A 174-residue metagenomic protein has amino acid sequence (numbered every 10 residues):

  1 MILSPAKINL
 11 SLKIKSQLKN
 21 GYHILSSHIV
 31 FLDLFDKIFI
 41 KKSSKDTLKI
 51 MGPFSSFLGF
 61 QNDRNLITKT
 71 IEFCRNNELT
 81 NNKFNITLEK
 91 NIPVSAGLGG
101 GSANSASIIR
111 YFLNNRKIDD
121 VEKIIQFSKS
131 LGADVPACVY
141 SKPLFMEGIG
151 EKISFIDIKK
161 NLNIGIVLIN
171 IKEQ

Functional and structural regions predicted by a protein language model:
I2-T80: N-terminal beta-alpha supersecondary unit
L3-S4, N9-V30, K117-Q174: ATP-dependent small-molecule kinase catalytic core of the GHMP/sugar-kinase superfamily and closely related
L66-F73, N104-Y111, F127: Generic beta-strand or strand-like secondary-structure segments
N76-N85, Y111-L131: Phosphate-handling active-site elements
F84-A96: Short pre-catalytic strand/loop immediately N-terminal to key active-site residues, enriched for Gly-Thr
A96-I124, A137: DPxDG-like acidic metal-binding loop motif
